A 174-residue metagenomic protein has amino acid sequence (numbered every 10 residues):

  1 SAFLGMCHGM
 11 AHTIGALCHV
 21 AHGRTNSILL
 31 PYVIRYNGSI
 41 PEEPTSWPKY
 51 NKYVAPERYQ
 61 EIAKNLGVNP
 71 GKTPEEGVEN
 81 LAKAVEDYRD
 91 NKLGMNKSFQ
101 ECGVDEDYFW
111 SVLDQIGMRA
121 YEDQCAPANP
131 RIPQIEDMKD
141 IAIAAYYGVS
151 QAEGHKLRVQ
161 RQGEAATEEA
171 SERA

Functional and structural regions predicted by a protein language model:
S1, Y36-N37, V149: Short, acidic Gly/Pro/Ser/Thr-rich loop/turn segments
S1-G5, G9-G15, H19, G23: A conserved active-site cap/scaffold subdomain adjacent to cofactor or substrate pockets
M10, L30-I34, V85, R89 (+2 more regions): Short alpha-helical scaffolding segments that buttress acidic/His motifs in well-ordered protein cores
L17, K52-P56, Q60, K64-G67 (+2 more regions): Short, mixed-charge aromatic SLiMs
V20, R24-S111, P127, L157: Gly/Pro-rich interdomain helix-loop hinge
Y108-A174: Short, amphipathic C-terminal "tail helix"
